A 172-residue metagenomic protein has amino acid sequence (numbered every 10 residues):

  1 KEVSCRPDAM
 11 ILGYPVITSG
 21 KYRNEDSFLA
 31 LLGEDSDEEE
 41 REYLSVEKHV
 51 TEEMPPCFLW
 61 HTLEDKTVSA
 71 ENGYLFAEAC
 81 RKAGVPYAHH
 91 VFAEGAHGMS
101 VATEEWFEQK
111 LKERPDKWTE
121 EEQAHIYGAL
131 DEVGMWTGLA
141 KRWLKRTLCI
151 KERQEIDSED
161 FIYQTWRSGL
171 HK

Functional and structural regions predicted by a protein language model:
K1-S27, D37, R41-E42, D160: Primarily recognizes the serine-hydrolase "nucleophile elbow" in alpha/beta-hydrolase and SGNH/GDSL folds
R6-A9, M54-C57, A83-A88: Loop/turn elements at helix/coil->beta-strand transitions in domains of secreted/extracellular proteins
I11-Y14, W60, F92-A93: Alpha/beta-hydrolase-fold catalytic nucleophile elbow
S19, E64-V68: Acidic catalytic loop of the alpha/beta-hydrolase fold
Y22-E25, A70, V101-A102: Short, solvent-exposed loop/turn and secondary-structure capping segments
E34-H49, E53-P55: Active-site nucleophile elbow and catalytic-triad environment of alpha/beta-hydrolase enzymes
E53, F58-H61, D65: Short beta-strand/loop motif that positions the catalytic acidic residue of the alpha/beta-hydrolase fold
Y74-K172: C-terminal catalytic histidine-bearing segment of alpha/beta-hydrolase fold enzymes
